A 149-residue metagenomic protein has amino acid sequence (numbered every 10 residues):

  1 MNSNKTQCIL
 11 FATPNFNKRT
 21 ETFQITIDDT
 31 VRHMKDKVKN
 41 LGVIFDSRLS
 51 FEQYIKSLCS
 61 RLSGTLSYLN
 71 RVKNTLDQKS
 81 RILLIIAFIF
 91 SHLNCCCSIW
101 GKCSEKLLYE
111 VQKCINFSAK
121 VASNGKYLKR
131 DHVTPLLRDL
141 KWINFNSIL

Functional and structural regions predicted by a protein language model:
M1, I55, C59-L62, L108-Q112: Hydrophobic packing residues in well-ordered alpha-helices of helical domains and bundles
M1-D36: Short, conserved micro-motifs composed of acidic
N2-I9, E110-L149: Short, charged alpha-helical motifs in flexible N/C-terminal segments and linkers
L10-T13, G64, R71, S91 (+2 more regions): Ordered, helix-dominated protein-protein interaction surfaces in large eukaryotic regulatory proteins
I25-T26, D46-S50, L137-R138: Short beta-alpha connecting loops at secondary-structure transitions that line or flank enzyme active sites
T30-I99: Basic, alpha-helical interaction scaffolds
N70-L83, I99-S104, R130-N144: Acidic, serine/threonine- and proline-rich low-complexity regulatory regions
L93-L108, Q112: Charged boundary/loop elements
